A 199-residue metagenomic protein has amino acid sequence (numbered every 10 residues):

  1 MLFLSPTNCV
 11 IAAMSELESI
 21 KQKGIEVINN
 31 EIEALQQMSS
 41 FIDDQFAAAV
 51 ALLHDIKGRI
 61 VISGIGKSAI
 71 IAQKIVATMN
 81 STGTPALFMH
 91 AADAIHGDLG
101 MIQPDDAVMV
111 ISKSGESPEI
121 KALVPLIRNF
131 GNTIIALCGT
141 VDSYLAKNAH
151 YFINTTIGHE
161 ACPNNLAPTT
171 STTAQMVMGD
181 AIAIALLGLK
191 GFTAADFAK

Functional and structural regions predicted by a protein language model:
A13-E26, I65-Q73: Short, compositionally biased "basic patch" segments
E16-G58: An N-terminal, well-structured beta->alpha segment
G58-K190: Glycine-rich phosphate-binding loops that contact phosphosugars or nucleotide phosphates
A194-K199: Long, charged amphipathic helices and adjacent flexible linkers at domain junctions
